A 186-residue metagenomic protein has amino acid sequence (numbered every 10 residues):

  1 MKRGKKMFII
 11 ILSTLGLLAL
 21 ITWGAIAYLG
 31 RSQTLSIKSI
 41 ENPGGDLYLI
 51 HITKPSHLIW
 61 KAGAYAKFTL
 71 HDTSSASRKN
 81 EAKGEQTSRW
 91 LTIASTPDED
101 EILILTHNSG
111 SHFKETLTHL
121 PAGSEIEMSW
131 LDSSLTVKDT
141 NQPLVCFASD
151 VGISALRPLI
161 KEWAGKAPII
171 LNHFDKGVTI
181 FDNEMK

Functional and structural regions predicted by a protein language model:
R3, F8-S13, L20-G30, S109-K186: FNR/FR-type flavoprotein reductase catalytic core
L20-A122, D175-G177: Ferredoxin-reductase
